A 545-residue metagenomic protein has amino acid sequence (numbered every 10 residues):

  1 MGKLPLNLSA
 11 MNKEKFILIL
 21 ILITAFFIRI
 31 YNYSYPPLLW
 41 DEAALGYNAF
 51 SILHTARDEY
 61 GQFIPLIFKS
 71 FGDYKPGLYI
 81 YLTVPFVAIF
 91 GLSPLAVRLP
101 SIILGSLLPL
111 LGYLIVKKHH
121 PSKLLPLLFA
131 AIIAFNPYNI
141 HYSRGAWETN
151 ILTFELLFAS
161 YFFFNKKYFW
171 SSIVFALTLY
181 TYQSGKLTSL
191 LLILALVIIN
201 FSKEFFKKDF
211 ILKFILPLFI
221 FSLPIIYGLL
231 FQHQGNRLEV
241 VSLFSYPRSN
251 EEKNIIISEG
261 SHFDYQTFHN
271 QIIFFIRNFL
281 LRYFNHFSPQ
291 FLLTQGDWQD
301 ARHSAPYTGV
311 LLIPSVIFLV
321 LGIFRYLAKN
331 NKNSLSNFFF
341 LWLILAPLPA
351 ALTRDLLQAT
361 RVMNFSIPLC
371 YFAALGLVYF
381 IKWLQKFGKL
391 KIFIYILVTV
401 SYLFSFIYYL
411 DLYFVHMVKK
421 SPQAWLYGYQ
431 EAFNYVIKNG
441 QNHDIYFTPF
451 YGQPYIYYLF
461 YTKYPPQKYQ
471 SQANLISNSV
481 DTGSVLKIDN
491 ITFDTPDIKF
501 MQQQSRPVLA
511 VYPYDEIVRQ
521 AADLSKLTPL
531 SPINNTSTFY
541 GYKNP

Functional and structural regions predicted by a protein language model:
L4: Cationic, low-complexity basic patches in intrinsically disordered or flexible, solvent-exposed regions
N12-N254, S261-H269, I273-F274, N278 (+1 more regions): Membrane-integral, polyisoprenol-dependent glycosyltransferases of the GT-C/oligosaccharyltransferase superfamily
F68, T308, I394-G440, F450-T462 (+2 more regions): Membrane-proximal, lumen/periplasm-facing interface regions of secretory-pathway glyco- and lipid-modifying enzymes
F210, F214, P224-F231, N236-L243 (+3 more regions): Transmembrane helical bundles and short interhelical boundary loops of multi-pass, membrane-embedded
I211-I226, K391-Y409: Internal/C-terminal transmembrane anchor helices
I437-G452, Y461-P545: Luminal/periplasmic acceptor-recognition loop/helix of membrane-associated glycosyltransferases
